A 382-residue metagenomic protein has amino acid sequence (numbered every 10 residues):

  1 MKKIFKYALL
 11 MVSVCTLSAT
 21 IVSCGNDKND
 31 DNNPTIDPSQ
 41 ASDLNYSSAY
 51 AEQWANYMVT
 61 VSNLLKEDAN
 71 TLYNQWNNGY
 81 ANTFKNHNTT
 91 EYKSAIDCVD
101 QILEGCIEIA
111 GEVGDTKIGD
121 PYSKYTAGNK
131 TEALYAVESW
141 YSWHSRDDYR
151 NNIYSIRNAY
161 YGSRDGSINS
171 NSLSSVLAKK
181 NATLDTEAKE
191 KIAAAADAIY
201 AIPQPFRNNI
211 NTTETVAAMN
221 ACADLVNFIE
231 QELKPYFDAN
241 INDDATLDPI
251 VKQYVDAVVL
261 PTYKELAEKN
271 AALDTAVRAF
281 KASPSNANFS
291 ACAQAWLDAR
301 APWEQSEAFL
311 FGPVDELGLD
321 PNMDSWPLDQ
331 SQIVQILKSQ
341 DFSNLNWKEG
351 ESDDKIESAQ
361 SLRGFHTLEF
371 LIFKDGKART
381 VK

Functional and structural regions predicted by a protein language model:
K2-Y7, C15-D37, N240: Bacterial Sec-dependent N-terminal signal peptides
S13-T16, Q360: A generic structural signal for short, solvent-exposed coil/turn residues that cap or connect secondary-structure
N29-K382: Mature extracytoplasmic or organellar-lumen-exposed domains after removal of signal/transit peptides
